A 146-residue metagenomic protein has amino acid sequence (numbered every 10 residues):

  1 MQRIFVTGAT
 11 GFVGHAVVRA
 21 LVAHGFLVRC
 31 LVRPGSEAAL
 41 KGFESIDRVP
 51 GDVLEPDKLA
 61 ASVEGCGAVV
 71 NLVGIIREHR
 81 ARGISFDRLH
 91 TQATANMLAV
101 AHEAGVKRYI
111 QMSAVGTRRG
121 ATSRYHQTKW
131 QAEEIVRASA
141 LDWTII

Functional and structural regions predicted by a protein language model:
Q2-F26, C30: N-terminal Rossmann NAD(P)H-binding glycine-rich loop of SDR-like oxidoreductase domains
R3, G67-A68, R108: Structural motif
T7, L31, L72-V73, Y109-V115 (+1 more regions): SDR active-site strand-loop-helix element
A16-A20, V100, I135: Rossmann-fold NAD(P)-dependent oxidoreductase module
S36-A104, V115-A121: NAD(P)H-binding glycine-rich loop region in Rossmannoid oxidoreductase-like domains and their noncatalytic homologs
D87-T91, I110, K129: Short alpha-helix in the Rossmann-fold core of NAD(P)-dependent oxidoreductases
K107, S113, E134-I146: Conserved beta-loop-beta element that borders a ligand/cofactor-binding pocket
Y125-H126: Catalytic tyrosine of NAD(P)H-dependent dehydrogenase/reductases that use a Tyr as the general acid/base
